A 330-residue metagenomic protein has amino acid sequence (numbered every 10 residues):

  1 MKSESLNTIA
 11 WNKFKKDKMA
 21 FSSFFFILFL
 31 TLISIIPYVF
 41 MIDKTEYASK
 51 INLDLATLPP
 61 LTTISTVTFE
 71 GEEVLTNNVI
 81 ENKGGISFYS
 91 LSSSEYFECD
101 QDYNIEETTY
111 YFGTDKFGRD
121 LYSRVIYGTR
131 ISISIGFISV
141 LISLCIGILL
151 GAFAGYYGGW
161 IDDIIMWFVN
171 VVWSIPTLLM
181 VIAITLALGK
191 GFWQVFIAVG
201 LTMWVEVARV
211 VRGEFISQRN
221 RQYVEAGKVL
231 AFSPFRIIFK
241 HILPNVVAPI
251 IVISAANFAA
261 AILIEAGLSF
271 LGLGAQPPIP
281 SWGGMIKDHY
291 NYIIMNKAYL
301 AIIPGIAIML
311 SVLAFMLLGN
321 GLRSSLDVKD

Functional and structural regions predicted by a protein language model:
M1-L144, I148, Y292-I293, K297-G305 (+3 more regions): Gly/Trp-centered helix-boundary motif
T114-D330: Alpha-helical transmembrane segments of integral membrane proteins, especially multi-pass inner/plasma-membrane
